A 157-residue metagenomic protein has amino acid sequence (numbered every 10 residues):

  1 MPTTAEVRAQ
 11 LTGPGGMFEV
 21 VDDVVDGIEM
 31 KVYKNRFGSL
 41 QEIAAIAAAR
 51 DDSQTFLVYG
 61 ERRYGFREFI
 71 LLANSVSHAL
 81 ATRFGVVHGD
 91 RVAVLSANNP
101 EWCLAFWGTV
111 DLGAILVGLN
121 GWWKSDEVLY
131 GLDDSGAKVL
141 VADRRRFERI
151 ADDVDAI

Functional and structural regions predicted by a protein language model:
M1-Q10, D111-I157: Structural core segment of the AMP-binding/adenylate-forming
P2-G16, K34-T55, L71, S75: A short N-terminal helical cap/helix-turn-helix that marks the beginning of AMP-binding/adenylate-forming
V20-M30: Short, contiguous pre-domain boundary segments
G27, D52, A114: Residue-level signal for pocket-adjacent positions within structured domains
V32-G38, S53-W107, K124-Y130: Conserved AMP-binding/adenylate-forming core of the ANL superfamily
A49, T82-V86, D152-A156: Secondary-structure boundary motif
